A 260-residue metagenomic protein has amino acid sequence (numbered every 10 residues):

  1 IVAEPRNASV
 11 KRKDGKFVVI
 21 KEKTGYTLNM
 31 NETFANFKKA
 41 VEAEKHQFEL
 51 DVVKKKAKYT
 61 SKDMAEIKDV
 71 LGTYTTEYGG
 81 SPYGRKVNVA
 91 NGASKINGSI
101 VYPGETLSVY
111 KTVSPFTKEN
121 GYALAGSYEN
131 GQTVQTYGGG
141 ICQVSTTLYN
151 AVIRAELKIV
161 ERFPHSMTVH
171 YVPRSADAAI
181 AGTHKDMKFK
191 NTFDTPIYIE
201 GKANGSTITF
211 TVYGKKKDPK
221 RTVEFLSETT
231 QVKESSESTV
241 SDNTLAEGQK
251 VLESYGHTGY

Functional and structural regions predicted by a protein language model:
I1-Y260: Well-ordered beta-sheet/strand-loop patches within structured domains
